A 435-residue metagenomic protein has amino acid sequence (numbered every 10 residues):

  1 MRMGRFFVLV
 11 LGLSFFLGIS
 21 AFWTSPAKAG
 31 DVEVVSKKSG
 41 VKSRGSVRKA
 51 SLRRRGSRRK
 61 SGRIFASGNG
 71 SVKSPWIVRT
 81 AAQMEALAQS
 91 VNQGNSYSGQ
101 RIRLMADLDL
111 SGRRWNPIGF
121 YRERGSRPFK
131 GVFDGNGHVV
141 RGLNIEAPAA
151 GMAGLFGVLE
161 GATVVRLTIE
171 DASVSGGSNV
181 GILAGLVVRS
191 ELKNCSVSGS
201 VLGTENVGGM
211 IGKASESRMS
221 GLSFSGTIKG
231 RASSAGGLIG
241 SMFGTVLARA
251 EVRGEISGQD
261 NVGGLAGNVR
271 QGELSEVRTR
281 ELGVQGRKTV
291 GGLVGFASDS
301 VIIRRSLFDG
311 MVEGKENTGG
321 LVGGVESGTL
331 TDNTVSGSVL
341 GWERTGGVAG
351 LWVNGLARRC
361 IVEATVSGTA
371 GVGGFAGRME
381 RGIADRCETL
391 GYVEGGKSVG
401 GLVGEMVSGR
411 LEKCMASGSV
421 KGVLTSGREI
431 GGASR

Functional and structural regions predicted by a protein language model:
M1-F6: Positively charged n-region of N-terminal signal peptides that target proteins for export
V8-A21: Bacterial N-terminal signal peptides
I19-K37, K42: Signal peptide processing junction and immediate N-terminal pro/mature segment of secreted/exported proteins
G30-V32, L52-R435: Surface-exposed repetitive/solenoidal architectures
K37, K42-K49, R53-R59: Arginine-selective low-complexity/disordered segments
